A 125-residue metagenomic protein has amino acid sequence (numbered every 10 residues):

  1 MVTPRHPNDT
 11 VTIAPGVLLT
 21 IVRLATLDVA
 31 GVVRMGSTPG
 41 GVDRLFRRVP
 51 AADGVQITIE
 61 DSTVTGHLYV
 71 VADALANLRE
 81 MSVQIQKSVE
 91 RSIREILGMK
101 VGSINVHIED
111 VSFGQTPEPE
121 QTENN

Functional and structural regions predicted by a protein language model:
M1-V83, M99-N105, E109-V111, Q115-N125: Contiguous, often N-terminal, cationic amphipathic patches that form binding interfaces
E90: Glycine-rich active-site/cofactor-binding loop and its immediate structural neighborhood
